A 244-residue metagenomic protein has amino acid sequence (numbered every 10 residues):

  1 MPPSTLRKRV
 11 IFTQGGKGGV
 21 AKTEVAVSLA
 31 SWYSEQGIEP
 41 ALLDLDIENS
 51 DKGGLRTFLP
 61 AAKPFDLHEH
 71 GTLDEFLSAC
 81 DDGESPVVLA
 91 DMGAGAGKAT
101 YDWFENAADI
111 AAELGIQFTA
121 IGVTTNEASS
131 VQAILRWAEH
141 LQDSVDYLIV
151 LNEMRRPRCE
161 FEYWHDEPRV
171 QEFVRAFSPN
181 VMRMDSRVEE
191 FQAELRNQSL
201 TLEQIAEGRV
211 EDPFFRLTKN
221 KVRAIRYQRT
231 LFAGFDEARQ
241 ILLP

Functional and structural regions predicted by a protein language model:
P3-F12, A26, E35-T100, Q117: Nucleotide-state-sensitive switch-loop elements of NTP-binding domains
G16-G19: Walker A (P-loop) phosphate-binding loop of P-loop NTPases
K22: Conserved lysine of the Walker
T72-E75, A99, N106-D109, R169 (+2 more regions): Exposed alpha-helical structural elements
G95-E194: Conserved catalytic-core segment of NTP-binding enzymes
L148-R156, Y163-P244: P-loop NTP-binding site
